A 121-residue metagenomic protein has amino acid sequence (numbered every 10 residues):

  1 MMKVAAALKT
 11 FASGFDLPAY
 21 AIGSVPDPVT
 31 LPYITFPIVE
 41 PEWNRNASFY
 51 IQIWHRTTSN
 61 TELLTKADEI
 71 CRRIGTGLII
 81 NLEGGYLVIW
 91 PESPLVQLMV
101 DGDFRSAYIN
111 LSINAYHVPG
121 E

Functional and structural regions predicted by a protein language model:
M1-P28, T35-E121: Charged, amphipathic alpha-helical segments and their flanking helix caps
